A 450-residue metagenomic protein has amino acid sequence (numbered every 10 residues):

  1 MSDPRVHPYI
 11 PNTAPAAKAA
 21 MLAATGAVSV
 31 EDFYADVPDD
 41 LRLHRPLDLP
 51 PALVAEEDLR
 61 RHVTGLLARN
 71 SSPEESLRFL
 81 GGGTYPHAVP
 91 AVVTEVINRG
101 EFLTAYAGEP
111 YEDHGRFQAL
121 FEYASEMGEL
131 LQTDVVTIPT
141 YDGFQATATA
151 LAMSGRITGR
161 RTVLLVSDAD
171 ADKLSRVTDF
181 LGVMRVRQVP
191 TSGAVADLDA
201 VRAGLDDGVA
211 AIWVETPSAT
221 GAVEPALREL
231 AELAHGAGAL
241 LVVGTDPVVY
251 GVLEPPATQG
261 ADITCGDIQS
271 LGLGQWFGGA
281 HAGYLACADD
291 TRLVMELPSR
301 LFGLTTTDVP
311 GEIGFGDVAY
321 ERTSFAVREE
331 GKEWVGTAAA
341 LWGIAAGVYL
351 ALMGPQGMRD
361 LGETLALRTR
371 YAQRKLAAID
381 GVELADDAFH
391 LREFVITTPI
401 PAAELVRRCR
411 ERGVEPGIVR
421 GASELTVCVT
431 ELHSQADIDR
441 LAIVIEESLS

Functional and structural regions predicted by a protein language model:
M1-A14, K18-M21, D308-G311: Charged, compositionally biased N-terminal leader segments and the immediate start of the first structured element
Y9-I10, G143-E312, I396-P399, A403-R407 (+3 more regions): Conserved PLP-enzyme active-site core in the AAT-like
T13, A35-E122, G128: N-terminal entrance/gating region of PLP-dependent enzymes' catalytic architecture
A17-A23, S125, I400, E404 (+2 more regions): PLP-dependent enzyme catalytic core of the Aspartate aminotransferase-like
P110, G128-A148: Short loop-beta-helix segment that forms the pyridoxal 5′-phosphate
L271-D380, L384-D387: Active-site C-terminal subdomain of aminotransferase-like
G381-R412: Conserved PLP-binding catalytic core of the aspartate aminotransferase-like
D387-F389, E411-T426: Conserved PLP cofactor-binding pocket of PLP-dependent enzymes
